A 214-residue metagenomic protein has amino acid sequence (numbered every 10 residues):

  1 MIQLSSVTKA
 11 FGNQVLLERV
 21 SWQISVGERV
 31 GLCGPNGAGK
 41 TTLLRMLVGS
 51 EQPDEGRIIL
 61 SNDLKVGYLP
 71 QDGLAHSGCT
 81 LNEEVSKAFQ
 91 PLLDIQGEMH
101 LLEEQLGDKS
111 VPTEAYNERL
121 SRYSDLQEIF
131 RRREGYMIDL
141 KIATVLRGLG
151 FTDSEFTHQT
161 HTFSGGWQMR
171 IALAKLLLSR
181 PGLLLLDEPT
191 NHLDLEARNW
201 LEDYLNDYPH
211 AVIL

Functional and structural regions predicted by a protein language model:
M1-L214: ABC ATP-binding cassette signature C-motif
